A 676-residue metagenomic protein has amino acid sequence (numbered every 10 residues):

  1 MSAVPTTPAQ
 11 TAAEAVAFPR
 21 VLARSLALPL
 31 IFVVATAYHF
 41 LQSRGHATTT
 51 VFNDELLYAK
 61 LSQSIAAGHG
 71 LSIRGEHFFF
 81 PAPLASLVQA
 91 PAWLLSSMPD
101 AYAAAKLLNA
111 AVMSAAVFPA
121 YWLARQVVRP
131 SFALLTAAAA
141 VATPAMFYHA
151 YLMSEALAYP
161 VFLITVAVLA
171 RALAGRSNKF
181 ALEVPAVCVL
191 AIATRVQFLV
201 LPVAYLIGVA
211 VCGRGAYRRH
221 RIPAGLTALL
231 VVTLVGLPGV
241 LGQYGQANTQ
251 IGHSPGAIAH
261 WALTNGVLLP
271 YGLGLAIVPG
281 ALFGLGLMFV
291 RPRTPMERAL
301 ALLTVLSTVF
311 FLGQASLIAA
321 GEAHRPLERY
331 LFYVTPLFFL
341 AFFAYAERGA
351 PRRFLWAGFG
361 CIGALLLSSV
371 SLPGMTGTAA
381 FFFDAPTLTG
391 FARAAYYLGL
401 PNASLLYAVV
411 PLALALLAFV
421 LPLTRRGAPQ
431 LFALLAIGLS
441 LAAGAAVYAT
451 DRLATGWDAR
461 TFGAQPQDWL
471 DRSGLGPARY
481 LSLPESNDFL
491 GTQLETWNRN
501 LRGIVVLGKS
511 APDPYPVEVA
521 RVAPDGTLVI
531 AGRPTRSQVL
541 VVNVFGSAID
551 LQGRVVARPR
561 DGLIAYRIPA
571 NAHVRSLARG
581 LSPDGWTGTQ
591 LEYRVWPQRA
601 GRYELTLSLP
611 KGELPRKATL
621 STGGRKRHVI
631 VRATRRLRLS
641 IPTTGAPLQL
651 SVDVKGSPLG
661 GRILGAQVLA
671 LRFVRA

Functional and structural regions predicted by a protein language model:
M1-L41, G284-F289, P295-V305, L421-A436: Start-transfer (signal-anchor) and selected internal transmembrane alpha helices of multi-pass inner/ER membrane
R20-F52, A142, A191, A228-V240 (+3 more regions): Transmembrane signal-anchor helices characteristic of membrane glycosylation enzymes that use polyprenol
L26-L30, A120-A142, P160, L173-E183: Transmembrane-helix signature of polytopic, membrane-embedded enzymes that assemble or transfer cell-envelope glycans
Y38, P202-A204, G208-P292, T304-I318 (+1 more regions): Membrane-lumen/periplasm interface segments of specific transmembrane helices in polyprenyl phosphate-linked
S43-L56, A67-A90, L95: Membrane-proximal lumenal/periplasmic loop motifs of glycosylation machinery
F78, A150-A158: Short acidic/glycine- and proline-prone juxtamembrane loop motifs at membrane-interface regions of multi-pass membrane
L107-V127, I164: Transmembrane-helix motifs of polytopic, lipid-linked glycan transferases
T136-A137, L163, V168-L169, F180-R195 (+2 more regions): Membrane-interface alpha helices of multi-pass inner-membrane proteins
